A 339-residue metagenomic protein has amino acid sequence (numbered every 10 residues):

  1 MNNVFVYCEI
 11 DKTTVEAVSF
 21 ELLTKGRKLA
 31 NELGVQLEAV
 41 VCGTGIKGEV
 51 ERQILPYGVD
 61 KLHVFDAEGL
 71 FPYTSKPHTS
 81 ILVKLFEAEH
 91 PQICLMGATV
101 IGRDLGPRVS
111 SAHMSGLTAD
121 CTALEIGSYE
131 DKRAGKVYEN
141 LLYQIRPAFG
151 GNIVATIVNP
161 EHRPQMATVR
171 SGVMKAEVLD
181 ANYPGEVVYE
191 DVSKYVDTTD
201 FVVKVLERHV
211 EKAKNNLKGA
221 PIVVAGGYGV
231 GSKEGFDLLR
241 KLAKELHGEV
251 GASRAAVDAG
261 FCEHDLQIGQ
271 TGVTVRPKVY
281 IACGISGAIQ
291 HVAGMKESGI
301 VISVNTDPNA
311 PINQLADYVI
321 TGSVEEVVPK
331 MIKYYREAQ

Functional and structural regions predicted by a protein language model:
M1-Q339: N-terminal glycine-rich FAD/FM-binding segment characteristic of electron-transfer flavoproteins
